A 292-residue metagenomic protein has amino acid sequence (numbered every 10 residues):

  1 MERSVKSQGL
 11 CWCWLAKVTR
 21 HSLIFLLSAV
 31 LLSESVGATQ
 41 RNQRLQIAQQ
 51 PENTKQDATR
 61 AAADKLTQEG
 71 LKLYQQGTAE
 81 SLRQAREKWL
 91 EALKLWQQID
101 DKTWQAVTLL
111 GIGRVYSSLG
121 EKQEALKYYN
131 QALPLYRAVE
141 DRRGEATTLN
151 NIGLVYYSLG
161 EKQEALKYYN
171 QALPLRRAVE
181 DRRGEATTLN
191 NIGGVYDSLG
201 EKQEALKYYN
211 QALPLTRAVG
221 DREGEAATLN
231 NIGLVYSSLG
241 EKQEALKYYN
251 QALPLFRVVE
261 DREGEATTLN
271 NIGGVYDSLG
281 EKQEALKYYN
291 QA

Functional and structural regions predicted by a protein language model:
M1-A16: N-terminal secretory signal peptides that target proteins for export/translocation
K17-L31: Bacterial N-terminal signal peptides
A29-A79, R83-R86: N-terminal leader/linker segments that initiate helical-solenoid repeat arrays
K55-D57, Q76, Q98-D101, R137-D141 (+3 more regions): Short coil/turn linkers that connect adjacent helices within long alpha-helical scaffolds, especially alpha-solenoid
D64-T78, T103-S118, R143-S158, R183-S198 (+2 more regions): Conserved alpha-helical positions within TPR/SEL1-like repeat arrays
L73-Y74, W89, L93-W96, Y116 (+8 more regions): Eukaryotic all-alpha helical interaction scaffolds
